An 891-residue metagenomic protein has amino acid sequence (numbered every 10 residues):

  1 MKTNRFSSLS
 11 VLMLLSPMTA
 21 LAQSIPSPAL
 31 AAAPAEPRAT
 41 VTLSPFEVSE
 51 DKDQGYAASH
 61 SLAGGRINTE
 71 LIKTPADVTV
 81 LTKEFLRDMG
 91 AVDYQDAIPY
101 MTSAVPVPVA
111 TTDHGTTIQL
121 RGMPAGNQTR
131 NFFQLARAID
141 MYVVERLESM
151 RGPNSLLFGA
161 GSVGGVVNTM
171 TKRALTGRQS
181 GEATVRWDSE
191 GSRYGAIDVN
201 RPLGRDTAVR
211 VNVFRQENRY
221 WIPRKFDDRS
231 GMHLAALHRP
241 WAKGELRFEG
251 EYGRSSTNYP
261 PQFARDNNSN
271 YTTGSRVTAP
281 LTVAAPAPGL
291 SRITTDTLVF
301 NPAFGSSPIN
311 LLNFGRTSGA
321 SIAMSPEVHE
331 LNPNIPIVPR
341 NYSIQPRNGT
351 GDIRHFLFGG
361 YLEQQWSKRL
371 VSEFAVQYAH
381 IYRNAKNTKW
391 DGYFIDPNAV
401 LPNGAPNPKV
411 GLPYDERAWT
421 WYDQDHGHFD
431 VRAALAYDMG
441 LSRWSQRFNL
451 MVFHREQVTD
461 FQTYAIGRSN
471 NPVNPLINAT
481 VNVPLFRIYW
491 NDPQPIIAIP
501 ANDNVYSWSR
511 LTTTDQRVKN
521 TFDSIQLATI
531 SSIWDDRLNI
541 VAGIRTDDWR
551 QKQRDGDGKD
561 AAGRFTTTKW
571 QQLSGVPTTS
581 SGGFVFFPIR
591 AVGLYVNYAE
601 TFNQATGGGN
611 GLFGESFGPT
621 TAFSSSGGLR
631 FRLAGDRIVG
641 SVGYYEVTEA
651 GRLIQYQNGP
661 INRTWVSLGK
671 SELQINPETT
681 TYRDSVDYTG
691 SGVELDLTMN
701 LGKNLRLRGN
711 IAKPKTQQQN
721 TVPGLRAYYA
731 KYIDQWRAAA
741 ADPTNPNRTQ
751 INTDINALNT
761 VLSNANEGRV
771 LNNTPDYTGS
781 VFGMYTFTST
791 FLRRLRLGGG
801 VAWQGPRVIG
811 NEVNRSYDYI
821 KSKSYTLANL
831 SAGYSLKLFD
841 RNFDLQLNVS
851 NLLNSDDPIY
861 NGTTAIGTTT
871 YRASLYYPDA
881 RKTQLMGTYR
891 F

Functional and structural regions predicted by a protein language model:
S44-R178, G627: Acidic, small-polar-rich N-terminal luminal/periplasmic segments of exported/outer-membrane proteins
V143-E145, L156-L234, P240-L246, R254 (+2 more regions): Outer-membrane beta-barrel translocator/receptor signature
R186-Y194, G204, Q216-W241, E245 (+11 more regions): Outer-membrane beta-barrel proteins
Q216, Y220, A235-L237, E245-L357 (+3 more regions): Acidic/polar loop-and-plug regions of large Gram-negative outer-membrane beta-barrel proteins
W421-A650, N700: Structural signature of Gram-negative outer-membrane beta-barrels, strongest in the C-terminal barrel of TonB-dependent
A433, D535-I540, E678-E812, T888: Gram-negative outer-membrane beta-barrel transporters
P619-G702, R706-A712, T716-V722, L845: Membrane-embedded beta-barrel scaffold of Gram-negative outer-membrane proteins
E649, A802-E812, Y834-F891: C-terminal beta-signal and adjacent terminal beta-strands/loops of Gram-negative outer-membrane beta-barrel proteins
